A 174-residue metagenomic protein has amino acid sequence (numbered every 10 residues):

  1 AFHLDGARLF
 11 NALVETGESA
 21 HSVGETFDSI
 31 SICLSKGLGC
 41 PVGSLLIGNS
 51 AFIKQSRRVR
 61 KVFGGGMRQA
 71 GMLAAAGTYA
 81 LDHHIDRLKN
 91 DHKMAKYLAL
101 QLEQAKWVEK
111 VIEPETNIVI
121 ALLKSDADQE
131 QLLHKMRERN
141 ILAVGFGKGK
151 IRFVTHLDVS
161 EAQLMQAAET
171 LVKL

Functional and structural regions predicted by a protein language model:
A1-L123, E130-R139, V144-V159, A167-L174: Conserved PLP-enzyme active-site core in the AAT-like
